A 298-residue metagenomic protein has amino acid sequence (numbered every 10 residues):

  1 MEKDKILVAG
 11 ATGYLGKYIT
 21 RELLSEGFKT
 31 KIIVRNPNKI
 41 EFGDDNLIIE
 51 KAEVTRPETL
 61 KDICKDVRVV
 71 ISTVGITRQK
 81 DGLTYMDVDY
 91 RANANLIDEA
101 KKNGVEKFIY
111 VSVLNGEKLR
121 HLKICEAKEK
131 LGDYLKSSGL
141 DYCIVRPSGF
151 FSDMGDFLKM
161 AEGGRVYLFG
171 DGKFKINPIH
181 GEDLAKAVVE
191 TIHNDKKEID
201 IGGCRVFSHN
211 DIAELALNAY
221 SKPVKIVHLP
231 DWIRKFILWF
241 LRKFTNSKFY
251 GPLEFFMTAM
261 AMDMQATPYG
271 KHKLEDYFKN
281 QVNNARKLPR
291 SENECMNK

Functional and structural regions predicted by a protein language model:
D4-E26: N-terminal Rossmann NAD(P)H-binding glycine-rich loop of SDR-like oxidoreductase domains
L7, N38-N95, E99-K102, N115-E117: NAD(P)H-binding glycine-rich loop region in Rossmannoid oxidoreductase-like domains and their noncatalytic homologs
L15, V70, L184, V188 (+3 more regions): Non-catalytic, hydrophobic alpha-helical segments
I76, K80-E162: Glycine-/Pro-rich loop/turn segments that contact NAD(P) or position catalytic residues in Rossmann-like domains
S152-K159, E190-I199, K222-V224: Glycine/proline-rich active-site loop of Rossmann-fold NAD(P)-dependent oxidoreductases
G170-I192, K197: Substrate-positioning beta->alpha
K175-E182, I201-A219, W232-W239, H272: Substrate-binding strand-loop-helix patch in Rossmann-like NAD(P)-dependent oxidoreductase/epimerase domains
D231-K298: A hydrophobic C-terminal alpha-helical subdomain
